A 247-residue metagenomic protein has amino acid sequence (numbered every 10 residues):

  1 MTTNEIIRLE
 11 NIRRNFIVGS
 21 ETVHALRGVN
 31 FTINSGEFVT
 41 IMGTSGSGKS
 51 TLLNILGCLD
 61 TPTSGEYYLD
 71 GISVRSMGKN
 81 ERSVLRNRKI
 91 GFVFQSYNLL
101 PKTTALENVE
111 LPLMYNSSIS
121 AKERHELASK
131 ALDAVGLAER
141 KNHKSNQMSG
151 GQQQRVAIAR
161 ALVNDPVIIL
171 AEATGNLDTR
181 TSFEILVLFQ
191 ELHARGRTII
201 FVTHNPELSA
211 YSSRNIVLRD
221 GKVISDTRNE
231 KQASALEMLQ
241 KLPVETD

Functional and structural regions predicted by a protein language model:
M1-N4, D247: Short, Lys/Arg-enriched, disordered terminal segments
N4-L218: ABC family nucleotide-binding domain
K222-T246: Conserved beta-strand-loop-alpha-helix hinge in the C-terminal portion of ABC ATPase nucleotide-binding domains
